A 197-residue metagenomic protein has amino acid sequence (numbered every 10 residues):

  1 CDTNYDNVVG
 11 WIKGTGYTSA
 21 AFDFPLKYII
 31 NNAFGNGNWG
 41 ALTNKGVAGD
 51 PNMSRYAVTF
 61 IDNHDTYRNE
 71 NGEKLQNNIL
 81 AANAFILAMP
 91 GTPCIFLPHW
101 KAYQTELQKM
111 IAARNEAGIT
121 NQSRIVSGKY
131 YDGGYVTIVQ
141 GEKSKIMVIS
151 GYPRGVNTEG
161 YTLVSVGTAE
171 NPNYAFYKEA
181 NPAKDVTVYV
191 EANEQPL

Functional and structural regions predicted by a protein language model:
C1-P196: Active-site-proximal helices and loops of the catalytic beta/alpha 8
